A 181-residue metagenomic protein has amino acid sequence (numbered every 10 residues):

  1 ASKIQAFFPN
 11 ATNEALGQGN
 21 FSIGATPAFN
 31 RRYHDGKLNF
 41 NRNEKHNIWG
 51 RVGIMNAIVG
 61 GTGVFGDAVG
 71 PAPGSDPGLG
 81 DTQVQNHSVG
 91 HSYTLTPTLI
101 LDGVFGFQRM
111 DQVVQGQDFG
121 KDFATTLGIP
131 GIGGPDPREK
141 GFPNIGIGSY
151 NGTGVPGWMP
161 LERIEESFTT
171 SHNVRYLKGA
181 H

Functional and structural regions predicted by a protein language model:
A1-H181: Short acidic-glycine motifs
